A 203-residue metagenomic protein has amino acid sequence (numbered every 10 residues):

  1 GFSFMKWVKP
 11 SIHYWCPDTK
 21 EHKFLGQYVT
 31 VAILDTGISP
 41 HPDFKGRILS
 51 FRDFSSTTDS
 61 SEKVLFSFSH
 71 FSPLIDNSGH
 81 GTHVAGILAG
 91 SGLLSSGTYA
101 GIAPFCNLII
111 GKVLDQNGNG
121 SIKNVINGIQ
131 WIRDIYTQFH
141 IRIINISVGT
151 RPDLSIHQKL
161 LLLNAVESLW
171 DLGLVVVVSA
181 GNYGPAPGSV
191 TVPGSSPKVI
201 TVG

Functional and structural regions predicted by a protein language model:
G1-T30, P42-D43, R151: Protease zymogen maturation seam
F2-M5, H13, V31, R52 (+3 more regions): Short, low-complexity intrinsically disordered segments
M5, A100-G101, S155-L160: Short low-complexity stretches enriched in small and charged residues
W15-T19, I33-L34, A186-S189: Short alpha-helical segments and helix-capping/turn motifs at coil-helix boundaries
T19-R52, T58-V64, F71-K123, T137-R142 (+2 more regions): Subtilisin-like serine protease catalytic core
S91, V113-K198: Substrate-binding/access-modulating region of protease and related hydrolase catalytic domains
V202: Alpha-helical segment proximal to the catalytic Tyr-Lys
